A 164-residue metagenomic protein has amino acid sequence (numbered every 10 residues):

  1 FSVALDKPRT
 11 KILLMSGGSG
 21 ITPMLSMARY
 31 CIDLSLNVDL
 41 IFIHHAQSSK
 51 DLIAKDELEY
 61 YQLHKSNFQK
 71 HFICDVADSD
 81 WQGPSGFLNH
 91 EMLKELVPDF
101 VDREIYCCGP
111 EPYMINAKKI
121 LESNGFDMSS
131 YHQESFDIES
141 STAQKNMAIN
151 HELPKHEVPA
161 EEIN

Functional and structural regions predicted by a protein language model:
F1-I163: FNR/FR-type flavoprotein reductase catalytic core
